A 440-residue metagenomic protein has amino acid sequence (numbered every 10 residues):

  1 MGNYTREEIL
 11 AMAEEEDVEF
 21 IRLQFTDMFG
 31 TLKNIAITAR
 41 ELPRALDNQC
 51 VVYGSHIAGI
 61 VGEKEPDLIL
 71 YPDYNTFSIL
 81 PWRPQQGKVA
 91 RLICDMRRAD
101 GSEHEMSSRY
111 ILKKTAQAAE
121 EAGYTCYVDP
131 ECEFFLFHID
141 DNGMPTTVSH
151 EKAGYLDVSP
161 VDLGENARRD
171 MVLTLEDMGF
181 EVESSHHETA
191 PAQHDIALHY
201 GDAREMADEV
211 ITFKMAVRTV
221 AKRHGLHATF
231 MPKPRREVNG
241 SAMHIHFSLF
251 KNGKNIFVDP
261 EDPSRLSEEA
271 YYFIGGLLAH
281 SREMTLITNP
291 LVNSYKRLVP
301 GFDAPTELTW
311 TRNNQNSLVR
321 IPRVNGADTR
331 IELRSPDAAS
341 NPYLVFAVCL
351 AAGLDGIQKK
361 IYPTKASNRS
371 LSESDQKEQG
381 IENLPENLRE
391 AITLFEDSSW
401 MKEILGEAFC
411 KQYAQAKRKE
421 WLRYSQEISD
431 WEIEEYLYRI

Functional and structural regions predicted by a protein language model:
M1-S184, M206, T212, L226 (+1 more regions): ATP/Mg2+-dependent ligation/transfer catalytic cores
D27, R97-E103, P160, Y200-M206 (+4 more regions): A generic structural motif
N48, T212, T219-K222, L226-H227 (+1 more regions): Catalytic-core signal marking the mid-to-C-terminal active-site face
P81-K88, T125-Y127, S185-A190, V238 (+2 more regions): Short glycine/proline-enriched loop/turn "hinge" motifs that connect secondary-structure elements and lie
Y127-H138, T147, M178-L198, A228-H246 (+1 more regions): Core alpha/beta catalytic barrel or barrel-like domain that forms the active/cofactor pocket in diverse metabolic
V148-V158, P191-M206, R235-G240, N252-F257: Active-site-proximal beta-alpha loop/turn segments in soluble metabolic enzymes
S159, L163-A167, S184-A190, D202-F213 (+4 more regions): Short, contiguous, pocket-lining structural segments that sit at or immediately flank catalytic/ligand-binding sites
A207-K214, R223-M231, M243-S248: Loop-centered beta-sheet repeat module
